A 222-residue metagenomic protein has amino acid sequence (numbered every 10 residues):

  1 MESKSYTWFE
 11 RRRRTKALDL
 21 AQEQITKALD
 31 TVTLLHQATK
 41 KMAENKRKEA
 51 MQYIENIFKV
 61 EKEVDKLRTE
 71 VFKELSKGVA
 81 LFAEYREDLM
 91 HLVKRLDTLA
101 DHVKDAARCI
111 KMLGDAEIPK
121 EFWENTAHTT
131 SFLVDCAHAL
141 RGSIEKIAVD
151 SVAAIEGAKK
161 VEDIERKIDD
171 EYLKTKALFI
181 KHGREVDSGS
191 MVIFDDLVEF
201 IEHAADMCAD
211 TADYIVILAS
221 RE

Functional and structural regions predicted by a protein language model:
M1-E222: Cytosolic, long alpha-helical scaffolding segments
